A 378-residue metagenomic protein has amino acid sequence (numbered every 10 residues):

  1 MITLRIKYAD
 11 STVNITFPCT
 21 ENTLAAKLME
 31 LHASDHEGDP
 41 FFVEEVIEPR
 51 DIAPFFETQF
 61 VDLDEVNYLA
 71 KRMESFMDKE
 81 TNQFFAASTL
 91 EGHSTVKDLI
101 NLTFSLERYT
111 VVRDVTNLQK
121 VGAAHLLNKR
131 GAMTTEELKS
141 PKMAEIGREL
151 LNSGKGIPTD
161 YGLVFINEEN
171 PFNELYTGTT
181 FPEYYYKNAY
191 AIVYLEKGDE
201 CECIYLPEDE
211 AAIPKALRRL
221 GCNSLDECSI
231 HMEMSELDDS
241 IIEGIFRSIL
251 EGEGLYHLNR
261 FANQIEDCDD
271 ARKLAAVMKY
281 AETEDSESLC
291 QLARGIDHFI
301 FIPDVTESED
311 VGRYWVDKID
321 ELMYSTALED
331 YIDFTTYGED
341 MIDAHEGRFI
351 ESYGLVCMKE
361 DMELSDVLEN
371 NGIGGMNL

Functional and structural regions predicted by a protein language model:
M1-A26, Y184-E210, M358, I373-L378: Short, extreme N-terminal segment that most often corresponds to the first beta-strand
K7-T12, K155-I157, Y161-V164, E196-C201 (+3 more regions): Short, glycine-biased loop/turn motifs at secondary-structure junctions and in low-complexity Ser/Thr/Pro-rich termini
L28-S140, A144, G162-N188, E202-T326 (+3 more regions): Mixed-charge (acidic/basic) macromolecular-recognition segments
V121-L127, R148-N152, Y337-D343: Short, hydrophobic/amphipathic alpha-helical patches that form generic packing surfaces within helical domains
K142, D333, L368-L378: Non-Sec secretion/translocation targeting segments of pathogen effectors
M143-A144, R148-G154, Y331: Long, compositionally biased intrinsically disordered terminal regions
I157-D160, T335-E363, V367: Short, surface-exposed polybasic-aromatic patches that bind anionic ligands, especially phosphate groups
